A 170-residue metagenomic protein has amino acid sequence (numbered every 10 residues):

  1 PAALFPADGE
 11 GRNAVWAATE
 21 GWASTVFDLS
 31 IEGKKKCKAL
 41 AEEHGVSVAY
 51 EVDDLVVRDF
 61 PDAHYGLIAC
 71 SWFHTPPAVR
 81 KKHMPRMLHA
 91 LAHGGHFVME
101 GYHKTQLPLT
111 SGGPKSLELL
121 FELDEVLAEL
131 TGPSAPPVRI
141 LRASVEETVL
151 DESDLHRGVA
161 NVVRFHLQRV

Functional and structural regions predicted by a protein language model:
A23-D28: Conserved SAM-binding motif I beta-strand of class I
S30-E32: Conserved SAM/SAH-binding beta-strand->alpha-helix loop
H44-V56: Conserved SAM-binding strand-loop segment of SAM-dependent methyltransferases
V56-L67: A short acidic, Gly/Pro-enriched loop at the edge of an enzyme's catalytic core that lines a small-molecule cofactor
T75-M87: A short, conserved alpha-helix within the catalytic core of class I
G94-Y102: Conserved beta-strand signature within the Rossmann-like core of class I S-adenosyl-L-methionine
M99, L109-L127, E152-H156, V162: Acceptor-substrate binding/catalytic loop of class I
E118-P137, R142-A143: Short alpha-helix
